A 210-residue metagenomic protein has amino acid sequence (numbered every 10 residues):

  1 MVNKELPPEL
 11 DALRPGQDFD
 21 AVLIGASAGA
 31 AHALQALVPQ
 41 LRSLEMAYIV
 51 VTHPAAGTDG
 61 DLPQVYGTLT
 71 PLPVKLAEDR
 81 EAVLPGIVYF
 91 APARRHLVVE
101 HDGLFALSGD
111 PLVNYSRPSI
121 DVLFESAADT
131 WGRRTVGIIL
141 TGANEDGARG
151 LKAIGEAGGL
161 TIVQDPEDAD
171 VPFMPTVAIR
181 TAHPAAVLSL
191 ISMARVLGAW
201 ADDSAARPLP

Functional and structural regions predicted by a protein language model:
M1-P210: Conserved acid/base catalytic micro-environments in cytosolic active-site loops
